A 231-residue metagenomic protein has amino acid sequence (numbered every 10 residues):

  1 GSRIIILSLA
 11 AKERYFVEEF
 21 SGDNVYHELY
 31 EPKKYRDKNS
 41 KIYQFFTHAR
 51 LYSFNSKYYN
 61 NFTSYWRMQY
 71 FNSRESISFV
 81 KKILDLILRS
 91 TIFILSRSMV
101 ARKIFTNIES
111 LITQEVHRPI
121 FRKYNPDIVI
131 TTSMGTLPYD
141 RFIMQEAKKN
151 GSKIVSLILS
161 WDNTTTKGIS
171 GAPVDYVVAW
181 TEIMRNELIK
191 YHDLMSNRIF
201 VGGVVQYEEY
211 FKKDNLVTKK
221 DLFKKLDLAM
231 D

Functional and structural regions predicted by a protein language model:
S2, N150-K153, V174, M195-N197: A short helix->loop->beta-strand "cap" motif at the edges of active sites that frequently abuts
I5-H117, K123: Conserved N-terminal ligand/cofactor-binding loop architecture of enzyme catalytic domains
L9-A10, S133, S160, W180-I183 (+1 more regions): Helix N-cap/beta->alpha junction signal
K12-E18, P138, M184-L188, E209: Short, charged/polar "capping" segments at the starts of alpha-helices and the immediately preceding loops
E109-S110, A172-D231: A nucleotide-sugar donor-handling region in carbohydrate enzymes
E115-I120, Q145, T164-Y176: Membrane-proximal helix-turn-helix segments that form the acceptor-binding/catalytic region of lipid-linked
R118-L137: Short N-terminal targeting/anchoring amphipathic segment
I128, T132-S133, R141-S160: Active-site proximal beta-strand in glycosyltransferases
